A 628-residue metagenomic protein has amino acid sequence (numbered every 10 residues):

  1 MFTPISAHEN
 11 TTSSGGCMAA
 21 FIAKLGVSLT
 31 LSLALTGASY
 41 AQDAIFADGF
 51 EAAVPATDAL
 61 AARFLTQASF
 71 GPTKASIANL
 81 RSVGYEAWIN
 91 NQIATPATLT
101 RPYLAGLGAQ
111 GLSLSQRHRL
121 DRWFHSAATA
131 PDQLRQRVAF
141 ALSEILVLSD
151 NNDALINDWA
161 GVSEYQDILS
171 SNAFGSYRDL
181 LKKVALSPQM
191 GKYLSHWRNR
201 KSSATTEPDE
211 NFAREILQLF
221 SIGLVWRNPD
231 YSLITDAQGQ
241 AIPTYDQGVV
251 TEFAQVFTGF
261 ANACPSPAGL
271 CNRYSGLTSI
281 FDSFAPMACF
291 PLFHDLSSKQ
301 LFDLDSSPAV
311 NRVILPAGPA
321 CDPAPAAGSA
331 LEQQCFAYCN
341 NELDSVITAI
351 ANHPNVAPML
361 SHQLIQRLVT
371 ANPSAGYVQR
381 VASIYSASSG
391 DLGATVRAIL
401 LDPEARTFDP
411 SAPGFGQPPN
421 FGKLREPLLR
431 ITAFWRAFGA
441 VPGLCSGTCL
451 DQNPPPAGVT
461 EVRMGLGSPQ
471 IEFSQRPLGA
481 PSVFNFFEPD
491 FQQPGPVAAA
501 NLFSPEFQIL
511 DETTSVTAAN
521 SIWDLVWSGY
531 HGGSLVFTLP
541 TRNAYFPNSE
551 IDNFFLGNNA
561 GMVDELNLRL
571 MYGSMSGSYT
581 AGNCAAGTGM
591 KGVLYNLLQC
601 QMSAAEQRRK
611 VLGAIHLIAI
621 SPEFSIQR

Functional and structural regions predicted by a protein language model:
M1-I22: N-terminal secretory signal peptides that target proteins for export/translocation
K24-T36: Bacterial N-terminal signal peptides
S39-A41: Boundary at the C-terminal end of the N-terminal hydrophobic targeting segment
D43-A52: Ser/Thr-rich, Pro/Gly/Ala-heavy low-complexity intrinsically disordered linkers and tails of secreted extracellular
A53-T98: N-terminal mature-domain "stem" immediately C-terminal to a signal peptide or N-terminal signal-anchor/transmembrane
A62, T66-S69, G108, L146 (+2 more regions): Flexible, low-complexity segments enriched for small/polar residues
R81-G84, I93, L104-A105, Q116-F124 (+1 more regions): Active-site substrate-binding loop specific to GH73 endo-beta-N-acetylglucosaminidase modules in bacterial autolysins
H118-R119, T129-R137: Amphipathic interfacial helices
